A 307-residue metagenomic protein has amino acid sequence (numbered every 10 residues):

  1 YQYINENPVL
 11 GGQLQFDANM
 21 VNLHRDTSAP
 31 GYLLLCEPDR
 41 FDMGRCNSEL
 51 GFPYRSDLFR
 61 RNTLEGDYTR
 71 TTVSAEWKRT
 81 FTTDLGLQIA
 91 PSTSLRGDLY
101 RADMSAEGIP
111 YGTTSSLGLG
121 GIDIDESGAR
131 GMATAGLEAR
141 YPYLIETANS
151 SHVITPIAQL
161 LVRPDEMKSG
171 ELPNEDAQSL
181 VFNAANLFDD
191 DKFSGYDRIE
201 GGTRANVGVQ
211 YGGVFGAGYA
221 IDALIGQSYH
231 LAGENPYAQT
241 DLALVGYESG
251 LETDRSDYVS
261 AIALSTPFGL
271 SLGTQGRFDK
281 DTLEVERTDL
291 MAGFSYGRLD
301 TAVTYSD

Functional and structural regions predicted by a protein language model:
Y1-D307: Outer-membrane beta-barrel proteins and related beta-barrel translocases across Gram-negative bacteria
